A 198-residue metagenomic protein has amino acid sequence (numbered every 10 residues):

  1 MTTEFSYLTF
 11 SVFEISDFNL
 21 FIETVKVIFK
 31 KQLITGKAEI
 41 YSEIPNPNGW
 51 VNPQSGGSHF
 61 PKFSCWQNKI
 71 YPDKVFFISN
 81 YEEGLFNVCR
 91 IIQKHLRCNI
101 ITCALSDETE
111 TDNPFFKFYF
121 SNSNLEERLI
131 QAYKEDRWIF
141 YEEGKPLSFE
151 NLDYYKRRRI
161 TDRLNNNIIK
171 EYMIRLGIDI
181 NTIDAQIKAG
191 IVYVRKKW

Functional and structural regions predicted by a protein language model:
M1-T35: Short, extreme N-terminal segment that most often corresponds to the first beta-strand
V27-Q54, S123: Surface-exposed, low-hydrophobicity interaction/linker segments
P47-W198: Charged interaction segments
